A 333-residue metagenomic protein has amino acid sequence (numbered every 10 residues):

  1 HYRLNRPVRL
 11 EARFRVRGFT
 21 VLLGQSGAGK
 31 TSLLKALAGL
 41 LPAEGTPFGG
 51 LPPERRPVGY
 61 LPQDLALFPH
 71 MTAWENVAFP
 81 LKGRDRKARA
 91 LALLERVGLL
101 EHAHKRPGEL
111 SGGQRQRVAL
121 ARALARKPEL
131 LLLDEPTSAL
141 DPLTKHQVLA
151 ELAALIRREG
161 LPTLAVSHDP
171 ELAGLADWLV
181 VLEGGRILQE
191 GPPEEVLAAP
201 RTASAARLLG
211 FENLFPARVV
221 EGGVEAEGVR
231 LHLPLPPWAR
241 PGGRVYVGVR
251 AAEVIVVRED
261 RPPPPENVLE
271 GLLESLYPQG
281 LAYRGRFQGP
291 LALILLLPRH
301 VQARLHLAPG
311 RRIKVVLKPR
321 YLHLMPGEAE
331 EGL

Functional and structural regions predicted by a protein language model:
L41, R230-Y277, H300-L333: Glycine/charge-rich catalytic "coupling/switch" loops of P-loop NTPases
M71-A78: Short coil-to-helix segment of the ABC ATPase nucleotide-binding domain corresponding to the Q-loop/switch region
R106-L110, Q114-Q116: Conserved ABC ATPase signature
A125-E129: A short, proline-enriched helix->beta-strand linker immediately N-terminal to the Walker B motif in ABC-type P-loop
L131-E135: Catalytic Walker B motif of ABC-type/P-loop ATPase nucleotide-binding domains
G185-R186: Conserved ABC ATPase "signature" C-loop
E190-G191, A199: ABC ATPase "signature
